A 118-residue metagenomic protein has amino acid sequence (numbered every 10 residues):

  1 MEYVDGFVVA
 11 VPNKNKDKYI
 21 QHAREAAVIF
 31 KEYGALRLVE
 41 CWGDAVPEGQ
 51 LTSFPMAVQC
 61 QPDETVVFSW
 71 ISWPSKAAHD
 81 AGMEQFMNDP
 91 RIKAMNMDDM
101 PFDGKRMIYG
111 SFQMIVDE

Functional and structural regions predicted by a protein language model:
M1-E25: Long, hydrophobic N-terminal alpha-helical segment
Y3, F7, Y19, F30 (+3 more regions): Aromatic side chains
Y3, N15, A26, G82 (+2 more regions): A general marker of short, structured functional hotspots
V4-V11, Q50-F86: Short, well-ordered beta-strand segments in beta-rich or mixed alpha/beta enzyme and ligand-binding folds
N13-N15, A77, I115: Residues that cap or initiate secondary-structure elements
K16-D17, V28-G34: Short, well-structured hydrophobic secondary-structure segments
I20-A26, G82-P90: Short amphipathic alpha-helices in soluble, non-transmembrane regions that often serve as interface/regulatory elements
K31, R37-P62, R91-E118: Glycine-rich beta-strand-turn "strand-cap" elements at beta-sheet edges
